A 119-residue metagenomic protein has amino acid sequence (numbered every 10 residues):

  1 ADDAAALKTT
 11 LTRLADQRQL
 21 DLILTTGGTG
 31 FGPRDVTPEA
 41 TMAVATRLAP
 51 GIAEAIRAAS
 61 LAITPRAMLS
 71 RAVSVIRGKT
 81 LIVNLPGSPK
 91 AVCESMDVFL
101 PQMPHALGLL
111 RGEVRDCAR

Functional and structural regions predicted by a protein language model:
A1-R119: Non-catalytic beta/alpha edge segments that cap or flank active sites
